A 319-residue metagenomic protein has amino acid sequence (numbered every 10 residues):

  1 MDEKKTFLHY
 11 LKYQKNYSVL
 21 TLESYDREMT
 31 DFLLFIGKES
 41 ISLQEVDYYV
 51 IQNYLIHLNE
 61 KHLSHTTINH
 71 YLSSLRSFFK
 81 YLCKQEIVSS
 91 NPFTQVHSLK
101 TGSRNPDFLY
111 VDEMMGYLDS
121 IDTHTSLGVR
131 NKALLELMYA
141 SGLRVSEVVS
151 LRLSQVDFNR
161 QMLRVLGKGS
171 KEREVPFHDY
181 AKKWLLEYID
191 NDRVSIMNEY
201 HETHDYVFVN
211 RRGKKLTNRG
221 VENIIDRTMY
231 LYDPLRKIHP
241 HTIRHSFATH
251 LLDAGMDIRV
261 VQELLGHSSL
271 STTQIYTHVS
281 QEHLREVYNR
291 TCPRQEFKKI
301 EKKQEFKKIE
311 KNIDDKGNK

Functional and structural regions predicted by a protein language model:
M1-K319: Conserved catalytic core of the tyrosine transesterase superfamily
